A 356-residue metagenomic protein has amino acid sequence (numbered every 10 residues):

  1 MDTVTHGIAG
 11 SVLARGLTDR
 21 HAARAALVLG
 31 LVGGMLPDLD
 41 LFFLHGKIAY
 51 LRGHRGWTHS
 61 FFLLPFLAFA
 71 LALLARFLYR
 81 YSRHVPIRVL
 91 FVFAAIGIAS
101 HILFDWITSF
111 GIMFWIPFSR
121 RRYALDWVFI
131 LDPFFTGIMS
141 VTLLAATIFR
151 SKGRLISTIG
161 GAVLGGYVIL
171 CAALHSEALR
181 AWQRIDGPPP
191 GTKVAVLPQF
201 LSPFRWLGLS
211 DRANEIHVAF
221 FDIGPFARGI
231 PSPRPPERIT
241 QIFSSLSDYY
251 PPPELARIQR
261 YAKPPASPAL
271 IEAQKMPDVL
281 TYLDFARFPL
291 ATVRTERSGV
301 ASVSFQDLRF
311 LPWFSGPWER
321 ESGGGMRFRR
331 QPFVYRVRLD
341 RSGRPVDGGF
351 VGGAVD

Functional and structural regions predicted by a protein language model:
M1-Q199: N-terminal membrane-targeting hydrophobic helices
L201-P203: Short Gly/Ser/Thr- and Asp/Glu-enriched loop/turn motifs at secondary-structure junctions
R205-D356: Extracytosolic and intramembrane catalytic regions of membrane-associated proteins in envelope/secretory systems
